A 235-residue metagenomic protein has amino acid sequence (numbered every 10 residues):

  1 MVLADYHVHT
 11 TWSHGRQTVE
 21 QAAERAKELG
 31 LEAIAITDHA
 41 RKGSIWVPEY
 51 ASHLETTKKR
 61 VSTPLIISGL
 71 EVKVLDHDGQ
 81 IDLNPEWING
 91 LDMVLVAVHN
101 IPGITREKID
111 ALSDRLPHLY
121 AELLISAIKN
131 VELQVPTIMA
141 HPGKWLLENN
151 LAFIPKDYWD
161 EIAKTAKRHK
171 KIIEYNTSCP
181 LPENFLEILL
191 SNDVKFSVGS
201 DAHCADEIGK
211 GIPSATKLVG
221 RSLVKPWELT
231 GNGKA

Functional and structural regions predicted by a protein language model:
M1-D76, P142-K164, L181, I188 (+2 more regions): An N-terminally biased module of ancient metal coordination in phosphate/nucleic-acid-related enzymes
I34-I36, V94, M139, I173: Hydrophobic residues within beta-strands of alpha/beta enzymes
V47-R168, K217-L223: Extended substrate/RNA-proximal surfaces in nucleic-acid metabolism proteins
L70, N176-P180, W227-G231: Acidic carboxylate-rich catalytic motifs and surrounding loops in phosphoryl-/glycosyl-chemistry enzymes
L83, N184-F185: Short acidic active-site motifs
P117, E174-N176: Catalytic beta/alpha-barrel core
H169-E174, G199-S200: His/Asp/Glu-enriched short active-site or ligand-binding loop at hydrolase and phosphoryl-transfer sites
K210-A235: Mid-to-C-terminal alpha-helical segments outside catalytic/metal-binding sites
